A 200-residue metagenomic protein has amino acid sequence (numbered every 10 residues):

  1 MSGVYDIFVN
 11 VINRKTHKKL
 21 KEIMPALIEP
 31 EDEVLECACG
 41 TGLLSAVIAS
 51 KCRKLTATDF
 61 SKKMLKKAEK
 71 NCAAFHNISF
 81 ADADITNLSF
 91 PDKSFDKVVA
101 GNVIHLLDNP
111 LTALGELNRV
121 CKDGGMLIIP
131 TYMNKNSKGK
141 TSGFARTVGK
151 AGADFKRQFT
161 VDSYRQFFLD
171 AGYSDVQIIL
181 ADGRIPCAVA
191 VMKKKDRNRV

Functional and structural regions predicted by a protein language model:
M1-E29, L43-L44, K67, N71 (+2 more regions): Conserved class I S-adenosyl-L-methionine
F8-V11, I128-A188: C-terminal alpha-helical "lid/dimerization" subdomain adjacent to the S-adenosyl-L-methionine
M24, I48, L117: Class I S-adenosylmethionine-dependent transferase superfamily signal
D32, G125: Glycine-centered, small-residue-biased loops immediately flanking beta-strands in adenine/cofactor-binding cores
L35-N87: Class I SAM-dependent methyltransferase SAM/SAH-binding core
T86-V98: A short acidic, Gly/Pro-enriched loop at the edge of an enzyme's catalytic core that lines a small-molecule cofactor
K97-N109: A short SAM/SAH-binding and catalytic strip from SAM-dependent methyltransferases
L111-D123: A short glycine-rich, Lys/Arg-flanked "PGG" loop and its adjoining helix->strand segment in the class I
